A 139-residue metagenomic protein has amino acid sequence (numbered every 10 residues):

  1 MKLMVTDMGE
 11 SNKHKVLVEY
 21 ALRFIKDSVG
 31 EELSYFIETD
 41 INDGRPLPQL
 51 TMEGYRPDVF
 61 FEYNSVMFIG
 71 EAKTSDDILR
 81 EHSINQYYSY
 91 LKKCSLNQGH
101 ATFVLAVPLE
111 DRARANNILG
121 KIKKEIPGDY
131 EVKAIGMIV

Functional and structural regions predicted by a protein language model:
K2-H14, E32-S65: Active-site metal-binding core of divalent-cation-utilizing nuclease and nuclease-like domains
F24, S89-C94, K121-E125: A generic secondary-structure signal
K26-F36, G128: Short secondary-structure junctions
T39, A72-T74, V107-E110: Structural motif
T51, D77-R80, E110-A113: Acidic-and-aromatic substrate-binding clefts and catalytic sites of carbohydrate-active enzymes
V59-R80, Y90: Conserved catalytic cores of phosphodiester-cleaving nucleases, focusing on short active-site segments
D77-H100: Basic, amphipathic alpha-helical patches used to engage nucleic acids or provide basic targeting signals, exemplified
V104-V139: Domain-level recognition of nuclease-like catalytic cores that cleave nucleotide substrates
